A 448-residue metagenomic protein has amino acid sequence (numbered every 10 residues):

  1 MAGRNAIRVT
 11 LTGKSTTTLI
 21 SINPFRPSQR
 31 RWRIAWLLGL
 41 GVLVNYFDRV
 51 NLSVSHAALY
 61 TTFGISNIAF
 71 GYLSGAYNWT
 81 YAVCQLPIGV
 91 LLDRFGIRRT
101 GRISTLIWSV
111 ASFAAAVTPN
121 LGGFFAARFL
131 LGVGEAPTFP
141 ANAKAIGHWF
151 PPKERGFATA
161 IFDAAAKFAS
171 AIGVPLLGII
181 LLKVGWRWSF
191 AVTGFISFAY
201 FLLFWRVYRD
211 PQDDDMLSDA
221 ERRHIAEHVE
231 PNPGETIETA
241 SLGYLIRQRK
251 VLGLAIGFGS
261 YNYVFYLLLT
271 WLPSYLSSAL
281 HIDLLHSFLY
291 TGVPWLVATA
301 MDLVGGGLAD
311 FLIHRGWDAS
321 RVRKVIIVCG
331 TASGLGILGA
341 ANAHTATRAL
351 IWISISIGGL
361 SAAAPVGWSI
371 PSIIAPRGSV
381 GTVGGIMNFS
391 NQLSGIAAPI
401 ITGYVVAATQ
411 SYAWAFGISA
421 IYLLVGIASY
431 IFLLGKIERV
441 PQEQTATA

Functional and structural regions predicted by a protein language model:
L52-V54, R247-L303, A364, W368 (+1 more regions): Extracytoplasmic gate region of multi-pass secondary transporters
G64, G96, V117-G123, G134 (+4 more regions): Helix-breaking motifs and short loop linkers at transmembrane-helix boundaries and internal kinks in secondary membrane
G75-V90, G292-G305: Central cavity-lining transmembrane alpha-helices of secondary-active solute carriers, predominantly the Major
V83-G122: Conserved MFS/SLC helix-loop-helix module at the cytosolic interface between two early adjacent transmembrane helices
R99-F113, R321-L338: Structural signature of the two symmetry-related core transmembrane helices
A127-F168: Cytoplasmic helix-loop-helix junction between adjacent transmembrane helices in 12-TM secondary transporters
F162-D215: Helix-loop-helix hairpin linking two adjacent transmembrane segments in secondary transporters
S372-T409: A late C-terminal transmembrane helix in Major Facilitator Superfamily
